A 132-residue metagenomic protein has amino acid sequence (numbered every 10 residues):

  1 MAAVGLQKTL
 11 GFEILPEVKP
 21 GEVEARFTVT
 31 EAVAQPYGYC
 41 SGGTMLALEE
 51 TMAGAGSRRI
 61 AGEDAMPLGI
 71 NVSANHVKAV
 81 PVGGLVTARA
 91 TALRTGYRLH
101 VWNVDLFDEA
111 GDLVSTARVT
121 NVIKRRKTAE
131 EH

Functional and structural regions predicted by a protein language model:
M1-H132: Terminal targeting signals and extreme-terminal segments of soluble enzymes
